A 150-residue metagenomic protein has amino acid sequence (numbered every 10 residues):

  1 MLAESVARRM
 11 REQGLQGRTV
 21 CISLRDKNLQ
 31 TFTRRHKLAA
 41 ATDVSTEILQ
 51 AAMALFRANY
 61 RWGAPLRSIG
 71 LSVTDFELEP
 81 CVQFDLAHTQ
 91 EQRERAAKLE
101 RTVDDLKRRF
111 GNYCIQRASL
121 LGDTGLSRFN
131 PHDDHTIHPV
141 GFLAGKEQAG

Functional and structural regions predicted by a protein language model:
M1-G150: Basic, low-complexity intrinsically disordered segments
